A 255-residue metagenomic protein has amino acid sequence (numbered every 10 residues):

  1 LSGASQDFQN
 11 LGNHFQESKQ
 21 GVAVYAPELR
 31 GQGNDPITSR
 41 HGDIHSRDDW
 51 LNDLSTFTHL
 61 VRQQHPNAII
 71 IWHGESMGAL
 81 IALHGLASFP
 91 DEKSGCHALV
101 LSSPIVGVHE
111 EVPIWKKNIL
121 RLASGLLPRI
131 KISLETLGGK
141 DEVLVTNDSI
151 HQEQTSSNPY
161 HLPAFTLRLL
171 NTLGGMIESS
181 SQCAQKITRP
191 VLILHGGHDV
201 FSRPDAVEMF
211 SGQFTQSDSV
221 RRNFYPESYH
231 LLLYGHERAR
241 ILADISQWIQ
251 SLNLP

Functional and structural regions predicted by a protein language model:
L1-N13: The serine-hydrolase catalytic nucleophile loop
A4-S5, G33-A68: Catalytic nucleophile-loop/oxyanion-hole region of alpha/beta-hydrolase and closely related hydrolase-like folds
F15-T38: Conserved alpha/beta-hydrolase
G74-A79, G196: Conserved alpha/beta-hydrolase "nucleophile elbow" surrounding the catalytic nucleophile
M77-T166: Alpha/beta-hydrolase-fold enzymes
I187, I193-H195, D199: Short beta-strand/loop motif that positions the catalytic acidic residue of the alpha/beta-hydrolase fold
V200-A206: Conserved alpha/beta-hydrolase "acid-adjacent" motif
S219-P255: Catalytic active-site module of serine/aspartate enzymes centered on a nucleophile-bearing elbow/loop
